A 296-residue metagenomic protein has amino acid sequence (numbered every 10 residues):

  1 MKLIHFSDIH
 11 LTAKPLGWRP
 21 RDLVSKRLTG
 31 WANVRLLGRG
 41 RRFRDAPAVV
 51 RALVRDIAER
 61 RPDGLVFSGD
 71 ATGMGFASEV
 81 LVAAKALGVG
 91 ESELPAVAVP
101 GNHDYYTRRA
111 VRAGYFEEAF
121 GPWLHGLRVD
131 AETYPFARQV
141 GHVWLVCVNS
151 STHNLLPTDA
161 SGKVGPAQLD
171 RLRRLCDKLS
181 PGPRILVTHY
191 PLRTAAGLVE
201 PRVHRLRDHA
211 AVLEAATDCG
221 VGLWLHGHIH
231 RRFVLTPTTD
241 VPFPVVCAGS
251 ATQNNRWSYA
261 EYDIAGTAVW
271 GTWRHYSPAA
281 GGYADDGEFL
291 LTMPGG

Functional and structural regions predicted by a protein language model:
M1-I4, F136-C147, D177-P183, P237-P244: Beta-strand-turn-beta hairpins that frame and shape the catalytic cleft of phosphate-ester-processing enzymes
M1-V80: N-terminal active-site segment of His-dependent metallophosphoesterases
H5-S7, G64-G69, A96-N102, N149 (+3 more regions): Active-site neighborhood of phospho(di)ester-bond hydrolases with catalytic His/Asp-centered motifs
H10-P15, G73-F76, N102-A110, H153-T158 (+3 more regions): Active-site environment of divalent metal-dependent phosphoester hydrolases
L81-R171, A215, V241, E261: Extended active-site neighborhood of metal-dependent phosphoesterases/phosphodiesterases
T158-S161, L179-V221: Active-site-proximal segments of metal-dependent phosphoesterases and phosphodiesterases across multiple
E200-T267: Conserved beta-sheet core of the metallophosphoesterase superfamily
G266-G296: A short C-terminal boundary segment appended to hydrolase-like catalytic domains
